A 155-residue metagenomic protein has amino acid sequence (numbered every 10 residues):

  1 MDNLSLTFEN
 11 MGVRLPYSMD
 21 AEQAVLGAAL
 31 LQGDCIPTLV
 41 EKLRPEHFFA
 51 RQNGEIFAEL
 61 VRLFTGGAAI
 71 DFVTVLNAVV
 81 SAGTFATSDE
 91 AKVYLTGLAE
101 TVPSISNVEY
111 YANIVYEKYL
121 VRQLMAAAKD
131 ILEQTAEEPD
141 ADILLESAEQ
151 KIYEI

Functional and structural regions predicted by a protein language model:
M1-Y119: Noncatalytic partner-interaction/assembly domains of nucleic-acid and motor enzyme complexes, especially the accessory
G97-I155: Interdomain "pre-motor" coupling segment immediately N-terminal to P-loop NTPase/helicase cores
